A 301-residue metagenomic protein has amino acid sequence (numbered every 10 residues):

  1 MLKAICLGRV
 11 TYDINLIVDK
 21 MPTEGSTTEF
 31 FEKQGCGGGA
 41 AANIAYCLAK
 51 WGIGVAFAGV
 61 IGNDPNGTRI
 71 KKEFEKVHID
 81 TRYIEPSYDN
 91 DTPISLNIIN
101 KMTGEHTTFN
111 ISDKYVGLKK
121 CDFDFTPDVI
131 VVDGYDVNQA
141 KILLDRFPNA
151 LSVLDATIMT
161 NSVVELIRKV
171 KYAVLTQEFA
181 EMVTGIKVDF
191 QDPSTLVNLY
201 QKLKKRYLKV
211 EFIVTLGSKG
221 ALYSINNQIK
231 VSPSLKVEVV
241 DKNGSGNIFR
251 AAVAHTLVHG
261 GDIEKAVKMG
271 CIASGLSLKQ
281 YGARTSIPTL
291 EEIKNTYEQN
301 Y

Functional and structural regions predicted by a protein language model:
M1-V60, P65-R69, K76, V239 (+1 more regions): Glycine-rich phosphate/adenosyl-contacting loop at the front of the ribokinase-like
A4, G54-V55, T81, S152 (+2 more regions): Hydrophobic anchor at the start of a short beta-strand that flanks the dinucleotide cofactor-binding loop
I5-L7, N110, V129-V131, V153 (+2 more regions): Structural motif
V10, Y135, I248: Active-site metal-binding loops of divalent metal-dependent hydrolases
E24-T28, K50-V129, K294-Y301: Conserved N-terminal subdomain of the carbohydrate kinase-like
N63, D113-Y115, G134-N138, A156-T160: Short beta->alpha connector loops
I142, R146-V153, T157-K230: Conserved phosphate/ATP/ADP-binding segment of small-molecule kinases
Q191-Y301: Conserved phosphate-binding/catalytic region of the ribokinase-like
